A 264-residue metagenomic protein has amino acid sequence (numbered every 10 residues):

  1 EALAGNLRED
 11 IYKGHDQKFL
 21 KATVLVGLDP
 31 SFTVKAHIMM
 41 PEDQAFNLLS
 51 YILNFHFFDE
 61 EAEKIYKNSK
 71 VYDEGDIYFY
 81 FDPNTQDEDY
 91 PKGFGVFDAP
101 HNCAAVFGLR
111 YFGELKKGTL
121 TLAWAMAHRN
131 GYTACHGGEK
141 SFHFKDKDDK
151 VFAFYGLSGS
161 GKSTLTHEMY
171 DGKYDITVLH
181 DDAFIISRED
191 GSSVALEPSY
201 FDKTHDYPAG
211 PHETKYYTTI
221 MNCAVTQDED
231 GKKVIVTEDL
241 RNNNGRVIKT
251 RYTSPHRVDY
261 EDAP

Functional and structural regions predicted by a protein language model:
E1-G108: Long, basic/Gly/Ser/Thr-rich N-terminal segments that mediate initial subcellular attachment or targeting
A2-L3, F107-L115, L157-S158: Catalytic cores of large soluble enzymes that bind and process phosphate-bearing ligands
D16-T23, R129-T133, D175-L179: Short secondary-structure capping/junction motifs at helix and strand boundaries
V34, K117-G118, L165: A short secondary-structure junction signal
E114-F144: N-terminal pre-Walker A segment at the start of P-loop NTPase domains
H136-L157, H167-I176, H180-P264: Glycine-rich, often acidic-flanked micro-motifs that create phosphate/phosphodiester-binding or positioning elements
K162: Conserved lysine of the Walker
